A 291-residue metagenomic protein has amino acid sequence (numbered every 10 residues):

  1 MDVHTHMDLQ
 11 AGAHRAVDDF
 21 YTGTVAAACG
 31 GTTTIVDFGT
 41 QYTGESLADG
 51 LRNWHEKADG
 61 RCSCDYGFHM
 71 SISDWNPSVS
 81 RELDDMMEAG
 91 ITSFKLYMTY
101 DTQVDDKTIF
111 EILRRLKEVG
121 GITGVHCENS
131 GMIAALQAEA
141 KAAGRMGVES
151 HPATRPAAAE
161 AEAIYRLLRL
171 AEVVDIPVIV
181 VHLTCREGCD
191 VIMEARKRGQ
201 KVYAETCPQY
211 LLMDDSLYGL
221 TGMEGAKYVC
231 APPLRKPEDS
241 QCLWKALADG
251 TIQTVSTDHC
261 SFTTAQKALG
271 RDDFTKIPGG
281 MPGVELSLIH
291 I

Functional and structural regions predicted by a protein language model:
M1-R61, S78: Metal-associated gating/positioning segment near the N- to mid-region
V3-M7, T34-G39, G67-H69, S93-M98 (+1 more regions): Short beta-strands and strand-loop turn motifs
K57-S71: A glycine-rich helix N-cap at a beta->alpha junction
I72-P77: Active-site beta->alpha loop and helix N-cap motifs at the rims of alpha/beta catalytic domains
S78-V255, C260, D273: Histidine/acidic residue-rich metal-binding segments in metalloenzymes
K267-A268: Cytochrome P450 core scaffold surrounding the K-helix E-X-X-R motif and the conserved "meander" helix-loop region
F274-P282: C-terminal, non-catalytic macromolecule-binding modules
I289-I291: Conserved small/polar residues in nucleotide/adenosyl-binding loops
